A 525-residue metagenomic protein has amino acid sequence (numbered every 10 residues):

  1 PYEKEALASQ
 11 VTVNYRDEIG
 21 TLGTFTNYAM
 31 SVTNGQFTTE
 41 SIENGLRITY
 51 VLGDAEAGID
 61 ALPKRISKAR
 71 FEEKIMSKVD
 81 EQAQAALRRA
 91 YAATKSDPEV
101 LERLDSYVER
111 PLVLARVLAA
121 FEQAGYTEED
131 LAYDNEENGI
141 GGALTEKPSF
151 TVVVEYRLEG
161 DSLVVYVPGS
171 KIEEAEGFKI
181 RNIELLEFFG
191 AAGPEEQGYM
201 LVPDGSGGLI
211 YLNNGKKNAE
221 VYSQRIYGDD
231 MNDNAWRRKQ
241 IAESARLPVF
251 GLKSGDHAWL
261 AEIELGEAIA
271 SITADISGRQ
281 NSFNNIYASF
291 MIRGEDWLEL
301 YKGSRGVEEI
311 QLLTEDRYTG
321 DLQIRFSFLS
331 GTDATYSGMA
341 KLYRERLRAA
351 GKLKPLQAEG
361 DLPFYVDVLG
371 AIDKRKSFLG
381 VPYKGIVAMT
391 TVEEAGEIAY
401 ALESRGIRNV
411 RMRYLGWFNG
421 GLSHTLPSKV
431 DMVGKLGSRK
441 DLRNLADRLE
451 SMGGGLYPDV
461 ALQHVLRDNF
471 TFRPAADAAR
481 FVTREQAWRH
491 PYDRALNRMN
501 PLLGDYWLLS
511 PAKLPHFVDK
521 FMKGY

Functional and structural regions predicted by a protein language model:
P1, Y156, A261, Y383-K384 (+3 more regions): Generic low-polarity alpha-helical segments
P1-E359: N-terminal accessory beta-strand-rich subdomains and adjacent acidic, glycine-rich linkers that precede catalytic cores
K179, G406-R408, Y525: Short loop/turn motifs at secondary-structure junctions
E359-H516: Aromatic-lined carbohydrate-binding/catalytic grooves of carbohydrate-active enzymes
L514-Y525: Structured alpha-helical segments in the cores of large, soluble enzyme domains
